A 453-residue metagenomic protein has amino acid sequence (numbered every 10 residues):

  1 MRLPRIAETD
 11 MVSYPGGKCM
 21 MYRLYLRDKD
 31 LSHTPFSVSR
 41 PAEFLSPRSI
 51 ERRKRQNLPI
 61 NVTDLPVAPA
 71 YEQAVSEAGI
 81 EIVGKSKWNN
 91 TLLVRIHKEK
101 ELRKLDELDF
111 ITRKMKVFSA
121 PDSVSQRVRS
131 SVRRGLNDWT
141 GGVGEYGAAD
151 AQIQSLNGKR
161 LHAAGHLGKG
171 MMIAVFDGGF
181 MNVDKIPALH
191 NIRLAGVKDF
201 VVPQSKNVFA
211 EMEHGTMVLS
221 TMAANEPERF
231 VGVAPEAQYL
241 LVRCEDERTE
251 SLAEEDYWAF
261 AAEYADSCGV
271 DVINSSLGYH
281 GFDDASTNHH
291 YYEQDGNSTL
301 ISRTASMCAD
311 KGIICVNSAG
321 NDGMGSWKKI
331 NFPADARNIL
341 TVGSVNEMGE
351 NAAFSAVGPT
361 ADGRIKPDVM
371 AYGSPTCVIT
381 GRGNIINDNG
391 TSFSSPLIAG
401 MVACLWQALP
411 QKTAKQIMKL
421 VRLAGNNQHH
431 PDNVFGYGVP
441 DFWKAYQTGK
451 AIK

Functional and structural regions predicted by a protein language model:
M1-E77, E81-V83, E99-V124: Primarily auto-inhibitory N-terminal propeptides
G17, R160-G196, Q204-E254, C268 (+6 more regions): Subtilisin-like serine protease catalytic core
L26-D28, H97, V117, F176-G179 (+10 more regions): Active-site-proximal beta-strand/loop segments in catalytic clefts of secreted hydrolases
P69-I153, K159-H162, R337: Autoinhibitory propeptides
K169, Q204-T216, G296-N297, I386-I398: Gly/Ser-rich catalytic serine loop of serine hydrolases
D184-V197, S344-S392, H429: Catalytic-core environment of secreted peptidases
L219-M222, V242-D246, G373-V439, Q447: Hydrolase catalytic cores
N225-E228, C244-D335, A361-R364, G381-S395 (+3 more regions): Substrate-binding/access-modulating region of protease and related hydrolase catalytic domains
